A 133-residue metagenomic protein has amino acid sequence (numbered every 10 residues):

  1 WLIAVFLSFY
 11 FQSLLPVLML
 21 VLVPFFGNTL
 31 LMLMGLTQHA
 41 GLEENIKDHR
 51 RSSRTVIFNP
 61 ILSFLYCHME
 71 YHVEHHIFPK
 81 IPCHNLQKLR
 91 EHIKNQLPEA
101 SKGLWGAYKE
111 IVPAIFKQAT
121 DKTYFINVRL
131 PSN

Functional and structural regions predicted by a protein language model:
W1-N59, S63, F125-N133: Hydrophobic transmembrane alpha-helical segments that form the core helix bundle of multi-pass membrane enzymes
W1-V17, C83-N133: Non-catalytic, topology-defining segments of multipass membrane proteins
M34-G41, L65-I81: Histidine-centered catalytic micro-motifs
E43-E44, D48, E70, E74 (+3 more regions): Glutamate identity and glutamate-enriched acidic tracts
S52-L65, H75-R90, K122, I126-N127: Alpha-helical membrane-embedding segments and immediately adjacent membrane-interface amphipathic helices
